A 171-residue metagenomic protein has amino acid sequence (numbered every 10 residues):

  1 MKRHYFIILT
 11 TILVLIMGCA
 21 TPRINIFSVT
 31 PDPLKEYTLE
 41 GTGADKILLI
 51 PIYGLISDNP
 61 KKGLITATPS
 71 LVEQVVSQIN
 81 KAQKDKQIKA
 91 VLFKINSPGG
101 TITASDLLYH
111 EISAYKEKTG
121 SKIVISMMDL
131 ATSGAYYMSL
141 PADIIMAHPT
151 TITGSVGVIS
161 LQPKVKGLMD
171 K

Functional and structural regions predicted by a protein language model:
M1-Y5: Positively charged n-region of N-terminal signal peptides that target proteins for export
F6-L13: Sec-dependent N-terminal signal peptides
L15-G18: C-terminal motif of bacterial Sec signal peptides marking the signal peptidase cleavage site
A20-S121, L130-K171: Small-residue-centered hinge/linker elements
